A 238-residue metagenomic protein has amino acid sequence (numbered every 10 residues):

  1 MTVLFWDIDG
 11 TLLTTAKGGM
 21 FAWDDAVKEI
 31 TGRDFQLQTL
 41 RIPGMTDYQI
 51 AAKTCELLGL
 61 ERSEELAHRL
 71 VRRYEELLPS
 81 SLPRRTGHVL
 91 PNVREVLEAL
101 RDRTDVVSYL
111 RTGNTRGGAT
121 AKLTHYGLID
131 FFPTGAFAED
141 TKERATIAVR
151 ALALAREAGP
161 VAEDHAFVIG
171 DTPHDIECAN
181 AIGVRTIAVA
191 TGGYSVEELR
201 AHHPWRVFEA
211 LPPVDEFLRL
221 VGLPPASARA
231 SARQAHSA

Functional and structural regions predicted by a protein language model:
M1-P43, Q49, C55-L57: Active-site neighborhood of HAD-like aspartate-dependent phosphohydrolases
M1-W6, R62, R219, P224-A238: Non-catalytic pre-domain segments flanking phosphatase-related domains
Q38-T39, P43, A67-H68, I129-K142: A short, structured active-site edge motif that brings together acidic residues
Y48-R62, A151-L154: Helix-loop "lid/cap" segments that line or gate small-molecule binding pockets
E56-A99: Metal-dependent phosphoesterase signature
V93-T124, A136-K142: Substrate-recognition element of Asp-dependent hydrolases with the DxDx(T/V) motif
A145, V149-E177: Conserved Lys-Pro-Asp/Glu-containing loop-to-beta segment of HAD-superfamily phosphomonoesterases, centered on
V168-R206: Acidic, Mg2+-coordinating phosphoryl-transfer loop and its flanking beta/alpha structural elements, shared across
